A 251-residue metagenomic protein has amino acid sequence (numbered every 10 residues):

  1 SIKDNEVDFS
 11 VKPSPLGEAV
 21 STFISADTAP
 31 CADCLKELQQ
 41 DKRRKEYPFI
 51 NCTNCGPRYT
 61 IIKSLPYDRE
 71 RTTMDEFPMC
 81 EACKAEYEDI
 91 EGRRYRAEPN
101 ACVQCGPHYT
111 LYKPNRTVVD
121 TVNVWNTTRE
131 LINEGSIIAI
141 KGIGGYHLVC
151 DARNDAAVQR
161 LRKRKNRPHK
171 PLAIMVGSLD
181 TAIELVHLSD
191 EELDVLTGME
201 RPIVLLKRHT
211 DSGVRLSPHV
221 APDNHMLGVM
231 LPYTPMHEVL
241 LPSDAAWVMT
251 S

Functional and structural regions predicted by a protein language model:
K3-V7: C-terminal structural segments of small proteins and small subunits
D8-T250: Active-site-adjacent structural elements in enzyme catalytic cores
